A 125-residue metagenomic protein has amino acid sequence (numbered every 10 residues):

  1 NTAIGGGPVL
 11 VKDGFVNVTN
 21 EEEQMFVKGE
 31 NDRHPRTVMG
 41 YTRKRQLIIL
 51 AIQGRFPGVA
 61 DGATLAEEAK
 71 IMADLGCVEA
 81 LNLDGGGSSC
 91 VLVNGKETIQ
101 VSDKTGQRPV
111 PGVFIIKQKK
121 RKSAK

Functional and structural regions predicted by a protein language model:
N1-K125: Gly/Ser/Thr/Pro-rich low-complexity, intrinsically disordered segments
